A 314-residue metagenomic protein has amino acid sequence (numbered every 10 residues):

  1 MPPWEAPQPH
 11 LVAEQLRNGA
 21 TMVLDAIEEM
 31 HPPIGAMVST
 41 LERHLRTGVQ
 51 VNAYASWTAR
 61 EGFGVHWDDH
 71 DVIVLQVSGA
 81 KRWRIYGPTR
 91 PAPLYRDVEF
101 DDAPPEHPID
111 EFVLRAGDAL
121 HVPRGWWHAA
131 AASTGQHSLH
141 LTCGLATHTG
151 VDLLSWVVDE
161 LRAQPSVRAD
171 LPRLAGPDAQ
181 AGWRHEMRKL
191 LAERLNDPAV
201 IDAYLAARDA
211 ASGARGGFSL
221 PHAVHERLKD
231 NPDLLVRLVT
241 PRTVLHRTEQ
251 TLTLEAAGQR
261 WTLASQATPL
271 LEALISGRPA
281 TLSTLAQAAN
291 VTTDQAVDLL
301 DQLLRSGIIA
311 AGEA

Functional and structural regions predicted by a protein language model:
M1-D118, W126-A169, A175: Active-site region of the double-stranded beta-helix
H121-P123, G312: Residue-level recognition of conserved beta-strand edge/terminus positions
E160-A214: Long, charge-rich alpha-helical interaction segments
E193-I275, D301, A311-A314: Acidic, low-complexity/disordered tracts enriched in E/D and polar residues
S276-A289: Short acidic, hydrophobic short linear motifs in intrinsically disordered regions
A286-A288, T293, E313-A314: N-terminal membrane/targeting module of cytochrome P450s
N290-R305: Short amphipathic alpha-helical interaction segments
